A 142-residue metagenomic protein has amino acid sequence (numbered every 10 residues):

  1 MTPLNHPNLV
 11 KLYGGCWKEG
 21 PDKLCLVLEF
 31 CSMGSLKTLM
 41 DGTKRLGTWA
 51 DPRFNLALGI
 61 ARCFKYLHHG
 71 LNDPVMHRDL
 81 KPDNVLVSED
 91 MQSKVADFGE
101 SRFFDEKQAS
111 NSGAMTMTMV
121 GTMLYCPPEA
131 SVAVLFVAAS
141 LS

Functional and structural regions predicted by a protein language model:
N5-N8, G20-K23, S32, M119: Flexible N-lobe loop architecture of eukaryotic-like protein kinase catalytic domains
G14-C16: A short, aromatic-enriched beta-strand patch in the conserved N-lobe beta-sheet of the protein kinase catalytic domain
E19-E29, K37-T38: A conserved loop-to-beta-strand element in the N-lobe of protein kinase catalytic cores that borders the ATP-binding
T43-L58: Activation segment of protein kinase catalytic domains, centered on the conserved DFG
H68, N72-V87: Catalytic-loop of the protein kinase fold
S88-M123: Activation segment/activation loop of eukaryotic-type protein kinase catalytic domains
A130-S140: Conserved end of the kinase activation segment
